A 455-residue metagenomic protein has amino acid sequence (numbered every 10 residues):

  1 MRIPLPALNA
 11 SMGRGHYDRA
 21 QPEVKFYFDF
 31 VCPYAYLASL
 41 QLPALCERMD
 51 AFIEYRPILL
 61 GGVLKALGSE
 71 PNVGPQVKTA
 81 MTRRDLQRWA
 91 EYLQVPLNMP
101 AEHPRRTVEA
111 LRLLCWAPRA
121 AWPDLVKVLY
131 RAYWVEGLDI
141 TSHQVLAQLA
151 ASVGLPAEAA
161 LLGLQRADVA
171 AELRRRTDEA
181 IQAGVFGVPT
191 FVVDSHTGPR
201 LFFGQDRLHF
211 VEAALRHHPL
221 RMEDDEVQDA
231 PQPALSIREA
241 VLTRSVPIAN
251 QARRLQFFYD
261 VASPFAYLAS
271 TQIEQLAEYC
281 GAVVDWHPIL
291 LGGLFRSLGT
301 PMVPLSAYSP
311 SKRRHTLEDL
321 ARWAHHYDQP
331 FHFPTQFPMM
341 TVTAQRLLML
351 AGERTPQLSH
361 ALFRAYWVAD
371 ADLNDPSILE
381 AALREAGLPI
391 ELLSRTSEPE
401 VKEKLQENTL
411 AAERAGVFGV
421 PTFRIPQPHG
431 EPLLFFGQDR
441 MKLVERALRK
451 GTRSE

Functional and structural regions predicted by a protein language model:
M1-A20, L235-S236, N250-A252: Non-catalytic pre-domain segments flanking phosphatase-related domains
P4-L8, V77, S142, I237-E239 (+2 more regions): Short acidic/polar alpha-helix capping motifs at helix-coil junctions
N9-A10, F28, N72, M99-P100 (+5 more regions): Short secondary-structure boundary micro-motifs
S11, L67-G68, L146-Q148, P301-M302 (+1 more regions): Short low-complexity stretches enriched in small and charged residues
M12-G13, A20-P22, Y55-I58, D178 (+3 more regions): A structural preference for long, well-packed, hydrophobic secondary-structure segments
G15-Y17, V73-Q76, A150-G154, S245-I248 (+3 more regions): A broad, low-specificity signal for short, low-complexity segments enriched in glycine/proline and polar/charged
A20-F26, V31-A51, V128-V246, Q251-Q256 (+5 more regions): C-terminal cap of thioredoxin/glutaredoxin-like
F30, Y36-Y133, T271-Y366: Structural alpha/beta surface segment adjacent to cysteine/selenocysteine redox centers across thiol/disulfide enzymes
